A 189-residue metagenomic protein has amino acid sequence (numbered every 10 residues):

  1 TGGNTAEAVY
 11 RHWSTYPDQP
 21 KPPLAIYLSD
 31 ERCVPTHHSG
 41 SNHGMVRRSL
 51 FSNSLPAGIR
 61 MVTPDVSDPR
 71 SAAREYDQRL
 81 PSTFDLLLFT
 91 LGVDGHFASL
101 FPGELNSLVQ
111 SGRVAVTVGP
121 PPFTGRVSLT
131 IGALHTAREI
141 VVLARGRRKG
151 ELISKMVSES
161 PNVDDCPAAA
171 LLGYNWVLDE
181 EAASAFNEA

Functional and structural regions predicted by a protein language model:
T1-T5, W13, F89-V93, R145: Glycine-rich beta-strand-to-loop/alpha-helix junction loops that act as flexible
Y10, Q19-P22, S29-D30, F97 (+2 more regions): Active-site histidine-anchored catalytic micro-motif
R11-K21, R47-R48, P102-S111, E159: A glycine- and small-aliphatic-rich helix-loop capping segment at beta-alpha/alpha-beta transitions that lines
Y16-A25, L55, L108-V109, G132-A137 (+1 more regions): Short, conserved loop/helix-junction motifs that constitute active-site signature segments in enzyme catalytic cores
K21-L88: Ligand-binding beta-strand-loop-alpha-helix segment within the catalytic cores of soluble metabolic enzymes
A73-R74, A98-G103, L152-M156, E188: A short secondary-structure junction signal
L87-G132: Class I SAM-dependent methyltransferase SAM-binding "motif I" and its flanking Rossmann-like core
R138-A189: ATP/nucleoside-binding phosphotransfer catalytic cores, i.e., glycine-rich phosphate-binding loops
